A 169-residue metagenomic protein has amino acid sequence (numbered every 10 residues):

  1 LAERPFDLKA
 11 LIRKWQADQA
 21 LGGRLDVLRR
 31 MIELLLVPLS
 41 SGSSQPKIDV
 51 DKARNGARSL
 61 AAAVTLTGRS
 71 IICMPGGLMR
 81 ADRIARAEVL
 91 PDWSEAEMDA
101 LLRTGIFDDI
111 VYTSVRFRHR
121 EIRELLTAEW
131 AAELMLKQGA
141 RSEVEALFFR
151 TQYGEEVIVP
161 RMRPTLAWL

Functional and structural regions predicted by a protein language model:
L1-S142, L147-E155: Extended hydrophobic
P160-L169: Amphipathic alpha-helical elements of HEAT/ARM-like alpha-solenoid repeat scaffolds that form extended
